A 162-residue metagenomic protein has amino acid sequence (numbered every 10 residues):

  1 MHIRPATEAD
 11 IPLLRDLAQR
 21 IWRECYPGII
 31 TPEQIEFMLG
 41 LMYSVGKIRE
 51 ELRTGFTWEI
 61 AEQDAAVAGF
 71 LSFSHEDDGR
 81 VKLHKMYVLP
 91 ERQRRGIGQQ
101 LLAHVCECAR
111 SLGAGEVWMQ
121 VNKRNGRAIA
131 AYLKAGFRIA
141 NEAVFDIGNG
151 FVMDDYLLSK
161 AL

Functional and structural regions predicted by a protein language model:
M1-I3: Extreme N-terminal starter segment of soluble prokaryotic enzymes
P5-I11, R15-E91, Q99-C108, L112 (+2 more regions): Acetyl-CoA-dependent GNAT
G96: Conserved G/P- and acidic residue-centered "switch" motifs that form tight phosphate/ATP-binding loops in soluble
G115-I129, L133-L162: C-terminal "cap" of GNAT-fold acetyltransferases
